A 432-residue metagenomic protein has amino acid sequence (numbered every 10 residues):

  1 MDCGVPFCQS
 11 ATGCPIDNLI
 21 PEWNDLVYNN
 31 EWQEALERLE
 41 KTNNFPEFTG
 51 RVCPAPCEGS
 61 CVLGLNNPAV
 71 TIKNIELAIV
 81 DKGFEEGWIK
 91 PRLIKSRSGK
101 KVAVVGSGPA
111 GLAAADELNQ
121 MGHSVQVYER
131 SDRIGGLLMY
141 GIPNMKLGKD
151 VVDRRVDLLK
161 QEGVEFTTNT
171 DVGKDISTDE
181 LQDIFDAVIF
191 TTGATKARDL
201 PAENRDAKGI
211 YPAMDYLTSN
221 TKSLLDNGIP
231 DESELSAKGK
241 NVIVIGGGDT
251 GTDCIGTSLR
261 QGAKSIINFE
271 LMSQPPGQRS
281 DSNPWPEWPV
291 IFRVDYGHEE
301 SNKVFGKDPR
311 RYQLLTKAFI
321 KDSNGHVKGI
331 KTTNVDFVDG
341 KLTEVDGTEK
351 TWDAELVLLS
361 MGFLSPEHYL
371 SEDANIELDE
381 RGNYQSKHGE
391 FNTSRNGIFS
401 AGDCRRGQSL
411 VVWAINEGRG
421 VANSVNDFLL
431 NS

Functional and structural regions predicted by a protein language model:
V5-T12, I16-I94, K160, T168 (+2 more regions): Glycine/serine-rich phosphate-binding loop and adjoining beta1-alpha1 elements at the start of nucleotide-handling
P15-N29, E34-N43, L65, A69-K73 (+6 more regions): Beta1-alpha1 glycine-rich phosphate/pyrophosphate-binding loop at the start of Rossmann-like nucleotide-binding domains
E34, S96, K101-V105, D153-E203 (+4 more regions): Feature captures the FAD/FMN-dependent oxidoreductase FAD-binding
S98-K101, N169, K238-N241, Q313 (+1 more regions): Phosphate-coordination loops involved in phosphoryl transfer and adenosine-cofactor binding
V102-V104, V125, V242, I398: Conserved hydrophobic helix-helix packing surfaces used for dimerization/oligomerization
V105-P109, G246-G248, D403: Glycine-rich Rossmann-fold phosphate-binding loop(s) that bind the pyrophosphate of adenine dinucleotide cofactors
K208-G239, V338-Q408: FAD-site-proximal beta/loop scaffold in flavoenzymes
G251-G256, Q261, C404-N431: A conserved FAD-binding loop/helix module that cradles the flavin
